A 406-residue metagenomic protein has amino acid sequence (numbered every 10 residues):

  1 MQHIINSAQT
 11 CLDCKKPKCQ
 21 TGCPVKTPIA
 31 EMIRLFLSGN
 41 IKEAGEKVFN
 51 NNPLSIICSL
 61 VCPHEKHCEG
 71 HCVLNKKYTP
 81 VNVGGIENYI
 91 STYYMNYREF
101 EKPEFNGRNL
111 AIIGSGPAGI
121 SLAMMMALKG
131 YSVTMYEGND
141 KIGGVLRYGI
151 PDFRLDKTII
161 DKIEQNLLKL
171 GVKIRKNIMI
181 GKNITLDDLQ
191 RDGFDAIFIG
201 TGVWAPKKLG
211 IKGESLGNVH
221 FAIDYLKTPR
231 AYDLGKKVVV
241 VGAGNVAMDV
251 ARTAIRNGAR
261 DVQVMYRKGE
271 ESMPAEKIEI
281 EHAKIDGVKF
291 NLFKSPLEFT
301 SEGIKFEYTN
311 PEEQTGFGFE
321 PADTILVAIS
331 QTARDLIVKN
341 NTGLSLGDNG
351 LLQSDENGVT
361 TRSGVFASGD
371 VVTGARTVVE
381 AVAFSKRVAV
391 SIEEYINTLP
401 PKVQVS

Functional and structural regions predicted by a protein language model:
M1-E104, N109, Q190, I199-S215 (+9 more regions): Ferredoxin-type iron-sulfur electron-transfer modules and their immediate structural context
P53, G116-P117, K141, G244-V246 (+1 more regions): Residue-level detector of alpha-helix initiation sites
R108-T134, A247-I255: N-terminal Rossmann-like FAD-binding beta1-loop-alpha1 element of flavoenzymes
S132-M135, N139-L170, I174, A251-L297 (+1 more regions): Rossmann-like dinucleotide-binding cores of NAD(P)H-dependent redox enzymes
K176-D188, F293-G303: A conserved short coil-to-beta-strand element within the FAD-binding core of flavoproteins
Q190-A196, D233, T315-T324: Core beta-strand elements of the Rossmann-like FAD/NAD(P) dinucleotide-binding domain in flavoenzyme oxidoreductases
S215-G235, T324-T377: FAD-site-proximal beta/loop scaffold in flavoenzymes
